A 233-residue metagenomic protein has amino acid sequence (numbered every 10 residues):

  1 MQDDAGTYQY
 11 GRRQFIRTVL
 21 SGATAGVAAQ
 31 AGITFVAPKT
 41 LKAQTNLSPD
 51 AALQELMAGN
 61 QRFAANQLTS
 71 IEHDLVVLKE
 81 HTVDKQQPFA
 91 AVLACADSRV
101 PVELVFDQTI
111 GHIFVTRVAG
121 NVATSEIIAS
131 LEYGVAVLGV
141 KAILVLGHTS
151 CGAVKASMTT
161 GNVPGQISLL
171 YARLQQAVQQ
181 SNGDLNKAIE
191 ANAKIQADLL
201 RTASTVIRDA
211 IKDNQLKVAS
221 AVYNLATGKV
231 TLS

Functional and structural regions predicted by a protein language model:
M1-Y10: N-terminal secretory signal peptides
G6-T7, F35, K39: N-terminal secretory targeting signals
I16-G22, V27, L41-K85, G111 (+3 more regions): Divalent-metal-activated hydrolytic enzyme cores
V27-V36: Hydrophobic membrane-targeting alpha-helices
E80-A90, C95-V100: Glycine-rich, flexible N-terminal cofactor/catalytic loop recognition
A94-R99, A119-V122, H148, T160: Short glycine-enriched loops at secondary-structure junctions
R99, L104-V105, T109-V118, E126: Active-site cofactor/substrate anionic-group-binding motifs, chiefly glycine- and Lys/Arg-rich phosphate-binding loops
V145: Conserved functional hotspot residues or short segments at active or partner-binding sites across diverse domains
